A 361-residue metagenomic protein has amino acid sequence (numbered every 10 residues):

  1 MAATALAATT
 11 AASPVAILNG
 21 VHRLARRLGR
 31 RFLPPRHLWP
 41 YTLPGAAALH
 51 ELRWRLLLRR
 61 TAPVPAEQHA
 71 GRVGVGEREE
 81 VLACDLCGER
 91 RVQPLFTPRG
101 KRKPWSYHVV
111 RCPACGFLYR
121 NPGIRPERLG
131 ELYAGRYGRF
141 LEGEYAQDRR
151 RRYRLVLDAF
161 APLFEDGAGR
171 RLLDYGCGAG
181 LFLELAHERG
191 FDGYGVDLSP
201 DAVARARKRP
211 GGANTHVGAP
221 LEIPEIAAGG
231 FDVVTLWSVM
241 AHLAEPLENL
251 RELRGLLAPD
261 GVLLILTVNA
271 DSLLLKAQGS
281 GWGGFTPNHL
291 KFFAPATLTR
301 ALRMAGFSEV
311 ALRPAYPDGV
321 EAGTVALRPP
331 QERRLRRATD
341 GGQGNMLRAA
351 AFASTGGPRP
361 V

Functional and structural regions predicted by a protein language model:
P14-G229, V233-W237, P246-L250, R313-P317 (+2 more regions): Conserved N-terminal segment of class I S-adenosyl-L-methionine
G193, L263-L264, E309: A short hydrophobic/small-residue beta-strand
W237-H242, N288: Short catalytic micro-motifs in class I SAM-dependent methyltransferases
A241, V268-A270, A315: Histidine-centered beta-alpha loop that forms part of the nucleotide-sugar donor binding/catalytic region in diverse
L247-V262: A short glycine-rich, Lys/Arg-flanked "PGG" loop and its adjoining helix->strand segment in the class I
L266-K291, A296-A301: Short, glycine-/aromatic-enriched active-site segment of Class I SAM-dependent methyltransferases
A296-D318, A322: Substrate-binding/catalytic lobe of Class I Rossmann-like enzymes that use SAM or dcSAM, i.e., the mid-to-C-terminal
